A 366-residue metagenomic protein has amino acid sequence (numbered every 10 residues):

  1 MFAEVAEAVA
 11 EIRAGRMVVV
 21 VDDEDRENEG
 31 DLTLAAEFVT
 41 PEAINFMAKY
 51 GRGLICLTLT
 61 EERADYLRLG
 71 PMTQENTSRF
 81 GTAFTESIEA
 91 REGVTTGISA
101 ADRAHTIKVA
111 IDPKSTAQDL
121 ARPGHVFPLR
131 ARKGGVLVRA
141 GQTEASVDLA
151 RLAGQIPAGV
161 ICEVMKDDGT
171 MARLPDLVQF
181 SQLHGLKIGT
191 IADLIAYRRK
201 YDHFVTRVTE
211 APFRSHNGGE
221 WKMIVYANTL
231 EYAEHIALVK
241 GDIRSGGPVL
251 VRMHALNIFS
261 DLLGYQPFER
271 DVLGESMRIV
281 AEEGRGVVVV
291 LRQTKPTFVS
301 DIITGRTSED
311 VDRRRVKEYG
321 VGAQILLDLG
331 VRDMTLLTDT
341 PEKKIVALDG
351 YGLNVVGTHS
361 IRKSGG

Functional and structural regions predicted by a protein language model:
M1-G366: Catalytic domains of riboflavin
